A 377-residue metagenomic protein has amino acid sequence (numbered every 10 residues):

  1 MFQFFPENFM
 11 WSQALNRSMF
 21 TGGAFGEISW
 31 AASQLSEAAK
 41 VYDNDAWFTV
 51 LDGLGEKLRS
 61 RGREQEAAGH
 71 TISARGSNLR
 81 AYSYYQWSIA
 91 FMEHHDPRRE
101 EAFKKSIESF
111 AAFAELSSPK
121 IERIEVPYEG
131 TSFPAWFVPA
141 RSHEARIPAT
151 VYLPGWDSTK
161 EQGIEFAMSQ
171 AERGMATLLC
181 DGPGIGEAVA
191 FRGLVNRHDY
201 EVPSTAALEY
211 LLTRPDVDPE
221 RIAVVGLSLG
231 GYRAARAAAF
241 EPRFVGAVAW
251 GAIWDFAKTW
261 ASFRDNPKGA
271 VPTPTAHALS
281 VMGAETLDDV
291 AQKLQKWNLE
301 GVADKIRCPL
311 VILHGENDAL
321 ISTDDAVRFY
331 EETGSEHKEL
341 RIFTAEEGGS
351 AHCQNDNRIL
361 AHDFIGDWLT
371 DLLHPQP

Functional and structural regions predicted by a protein language model:
L51, G55-L58, E101-E144: N-terminal cap/lid segment of alpha/beta-hydrolase-fold proteins
Q86, E209-D265: Primarily recognizes the serine-hydrolase "nucleophile elbow" in alpha/beta-hydrolase and SGNH/GDSL folds
R146-G155: Short beta-strand element of the alpha/beta-hydrolase
W156-M168, D325: The serine-hydrolase catalytic nucleophile loop
L194-D216: Alpha/beta-hydrolase active-site loop
A239-A291, C308, H314: Hydrolase active-site cap/lid region
A284-E346, R358: Serine-hydrolase catalytic core
N355-P377: Catalytic active-site module of serine/aspartate enzymes centered on a nucleophile-bearing elbow/loop
